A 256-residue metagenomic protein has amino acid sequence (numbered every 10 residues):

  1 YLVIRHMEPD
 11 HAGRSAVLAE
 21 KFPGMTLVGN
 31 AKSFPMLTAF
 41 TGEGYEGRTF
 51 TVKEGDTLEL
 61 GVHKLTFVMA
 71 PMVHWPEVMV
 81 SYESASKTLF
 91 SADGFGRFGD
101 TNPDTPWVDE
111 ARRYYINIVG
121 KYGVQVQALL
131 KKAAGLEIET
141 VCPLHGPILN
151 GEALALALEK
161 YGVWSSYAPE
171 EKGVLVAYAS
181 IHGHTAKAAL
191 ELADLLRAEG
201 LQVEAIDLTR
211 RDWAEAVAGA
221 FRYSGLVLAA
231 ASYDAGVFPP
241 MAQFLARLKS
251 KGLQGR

Functional and structural regions predicted by a protein language model:
Y1, K87-F90, T140, G225 (+1 more regions): Structural motif
Y1-L27: Active-site metal-binding motif and surrounding structural segment of the metallo-beta-lactamase
H11, N150, D234-G236: Short glycine-rich, flexible loops that bind phosphorylated cofactors or substrates
G24, V28-V78, Y122-A128: Metallo-beta-lactamase
K64-E152: Metallo-beta-lactamase
H145-E171: Terminal amphipathic helices with adjacent charged low-complexity linkers/tails
A189-E204: Short helix-loop-beta junction
R210-R256: Helix-loop-strand module that forms the ligand-binding subsite of alpha/beta enzymes
